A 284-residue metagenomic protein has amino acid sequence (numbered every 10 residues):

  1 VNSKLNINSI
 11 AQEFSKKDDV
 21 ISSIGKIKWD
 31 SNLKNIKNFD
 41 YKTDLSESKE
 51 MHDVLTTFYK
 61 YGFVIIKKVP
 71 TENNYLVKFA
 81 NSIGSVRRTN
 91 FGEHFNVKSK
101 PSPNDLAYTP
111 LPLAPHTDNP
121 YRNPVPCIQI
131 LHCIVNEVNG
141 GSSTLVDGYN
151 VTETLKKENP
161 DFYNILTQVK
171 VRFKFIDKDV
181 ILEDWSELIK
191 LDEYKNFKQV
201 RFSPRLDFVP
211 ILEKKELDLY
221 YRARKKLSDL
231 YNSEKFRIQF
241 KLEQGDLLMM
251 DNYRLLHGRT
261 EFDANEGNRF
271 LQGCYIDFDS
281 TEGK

Functional and structural regions predicted by a protein language model:
V1-G25: Hydrophobic, ordered structural segments
K26-F63, K68-K284: Active-site environment of non-heme Fe oxygenases that use a 2-His-1-carboxylate facial triad
